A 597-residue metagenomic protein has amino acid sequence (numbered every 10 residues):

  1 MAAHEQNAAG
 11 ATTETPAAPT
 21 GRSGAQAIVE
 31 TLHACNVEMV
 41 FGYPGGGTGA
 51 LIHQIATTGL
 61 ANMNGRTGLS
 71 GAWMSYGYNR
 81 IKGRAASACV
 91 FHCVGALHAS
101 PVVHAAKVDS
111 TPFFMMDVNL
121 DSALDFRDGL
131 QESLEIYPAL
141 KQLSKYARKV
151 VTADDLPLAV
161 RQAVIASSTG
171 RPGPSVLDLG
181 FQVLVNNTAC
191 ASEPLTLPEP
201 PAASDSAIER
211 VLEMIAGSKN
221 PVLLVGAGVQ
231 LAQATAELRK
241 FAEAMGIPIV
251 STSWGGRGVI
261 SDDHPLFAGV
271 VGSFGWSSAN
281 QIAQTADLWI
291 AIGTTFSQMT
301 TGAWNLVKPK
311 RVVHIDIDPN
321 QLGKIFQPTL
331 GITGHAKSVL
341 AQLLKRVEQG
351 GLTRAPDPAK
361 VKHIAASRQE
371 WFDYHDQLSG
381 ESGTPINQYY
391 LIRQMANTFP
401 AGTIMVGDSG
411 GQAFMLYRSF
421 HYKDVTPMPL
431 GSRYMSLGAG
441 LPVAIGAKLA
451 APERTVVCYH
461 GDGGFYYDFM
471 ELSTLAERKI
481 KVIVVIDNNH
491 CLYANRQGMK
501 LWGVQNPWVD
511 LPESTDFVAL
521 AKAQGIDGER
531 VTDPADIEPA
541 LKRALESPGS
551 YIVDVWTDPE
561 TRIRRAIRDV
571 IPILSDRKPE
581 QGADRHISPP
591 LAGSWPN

Functional and structural regions predicted by a protein language model:
A2-T20, D154, C190-S192, E213 (+4 more regions): Phosphate/pyrophosphate-binding active-site segments
H4, M116-L158, F181, G255-H363 (+1 more regions): Glycine-rich, acidic loop regions that bind phosphate or pyrophosphate groups
P19, L134, Q162, A166-G217 (+1 more regions): Conformationally flexible catalytic loops at phosphate/diphosphate-handling active centers
A25-V29, H33-E38, Y43-G46, L51-H53 (+1 more regions): Active-site diphosphate/adenylate-binding microenvironment
G46-S122, S277-L288, G293-Q298, F414-L492: Thiamine diphosphate
R80-I81, A227-V313, Y422-E453, Y467-F469 (+3 more regions): Glycine-rich, anion-gripping cofactor-binding loops and their flanking helix/strand elements in enzyme active sites
I81-R84, Q131-G170, T285, V339 (+3 more regions): Conserved thiamine diphosphate
L124-E132, D262, F274, N280 (+4 more regions): Thiamine diphosphate
